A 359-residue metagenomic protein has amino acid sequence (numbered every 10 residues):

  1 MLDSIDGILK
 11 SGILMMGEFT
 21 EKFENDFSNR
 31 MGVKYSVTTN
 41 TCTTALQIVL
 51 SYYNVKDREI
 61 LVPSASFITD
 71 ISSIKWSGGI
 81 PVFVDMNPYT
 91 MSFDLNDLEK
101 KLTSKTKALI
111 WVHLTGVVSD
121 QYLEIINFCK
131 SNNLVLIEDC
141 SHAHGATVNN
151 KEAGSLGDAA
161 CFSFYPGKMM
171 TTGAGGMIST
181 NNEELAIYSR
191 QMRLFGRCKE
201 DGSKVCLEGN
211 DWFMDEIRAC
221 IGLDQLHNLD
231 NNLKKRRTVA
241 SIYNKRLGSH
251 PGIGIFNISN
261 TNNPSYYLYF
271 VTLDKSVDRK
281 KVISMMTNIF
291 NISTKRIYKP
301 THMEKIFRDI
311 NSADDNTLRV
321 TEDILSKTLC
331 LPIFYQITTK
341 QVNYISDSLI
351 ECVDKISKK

Functional and structural regions predicted by a protein language model:
M1-I13, E18, P332: N-terminal "arm"/small-domain region of PLP-dependent enzymes with the aminotransferase-like
I13-E59, S73-K75, F83-D85, K151: Phosphate-binding glycine-rich loop
T20-N25, R30-V37, N96, K100 (+5 more regions): PLP-dependent aminotransferase class I/II
Q47-T103, A108: Conserved PLP-anchoring active-site segment centered on the Schiff-base-forming lysine
E59, S64-S66, D85, C140 (+3 more regions): Nucleotide-sugar donor-binding loop of glycosyltransferases
S77, S131-N132, F290: Helix C-cap/helix->beta junction micro-motif
Y89-T172, M177-S179, E184: Active-site phosphate-binding strand-loop segment of PLP-dependent enzymes
